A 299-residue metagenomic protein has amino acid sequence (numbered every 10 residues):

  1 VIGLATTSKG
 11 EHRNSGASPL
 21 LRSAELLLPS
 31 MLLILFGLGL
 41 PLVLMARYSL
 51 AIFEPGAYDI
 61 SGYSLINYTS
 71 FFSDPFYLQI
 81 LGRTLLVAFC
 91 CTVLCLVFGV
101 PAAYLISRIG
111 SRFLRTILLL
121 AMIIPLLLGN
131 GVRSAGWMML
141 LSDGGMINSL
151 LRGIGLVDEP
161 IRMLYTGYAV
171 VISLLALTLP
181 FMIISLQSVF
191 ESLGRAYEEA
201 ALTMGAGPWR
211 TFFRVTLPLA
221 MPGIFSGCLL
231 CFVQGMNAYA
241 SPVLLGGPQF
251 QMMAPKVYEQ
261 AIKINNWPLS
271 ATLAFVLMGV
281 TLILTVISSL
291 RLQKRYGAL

Functional and structural regions predicted by a protein language model:
V1-L20: Short, Lys/Arg-rich, polar N-terminal cytosolic tail immediately upstream of the first transmembrane signal-anchor
P19-E54, T69-F71, P75-E191, V215-Y239 (+2 more regions): Membrane-water interface segments at the C-terminal ends of transmembrane alpha-helices in multi-pass inner-membrane
A57-S61, Y239-N265: Glycine-rich helix-loop "coupling/hinge" segments at transmembrane-helix boundaries in multipass transporters
L193-Y197, G297: Short glycine/proline-centered loop/turn elements that form peptide/ligand docking sites
A201: The alpha-helix within a helix-turn-helix
M204-A206, P218: Glycine/proline-centered hinge or cleavage motifs at structural transition points of membrane proteins
R291-L299: Short cytosolic juxtamembrane segments of multi-pass membrane proteins
